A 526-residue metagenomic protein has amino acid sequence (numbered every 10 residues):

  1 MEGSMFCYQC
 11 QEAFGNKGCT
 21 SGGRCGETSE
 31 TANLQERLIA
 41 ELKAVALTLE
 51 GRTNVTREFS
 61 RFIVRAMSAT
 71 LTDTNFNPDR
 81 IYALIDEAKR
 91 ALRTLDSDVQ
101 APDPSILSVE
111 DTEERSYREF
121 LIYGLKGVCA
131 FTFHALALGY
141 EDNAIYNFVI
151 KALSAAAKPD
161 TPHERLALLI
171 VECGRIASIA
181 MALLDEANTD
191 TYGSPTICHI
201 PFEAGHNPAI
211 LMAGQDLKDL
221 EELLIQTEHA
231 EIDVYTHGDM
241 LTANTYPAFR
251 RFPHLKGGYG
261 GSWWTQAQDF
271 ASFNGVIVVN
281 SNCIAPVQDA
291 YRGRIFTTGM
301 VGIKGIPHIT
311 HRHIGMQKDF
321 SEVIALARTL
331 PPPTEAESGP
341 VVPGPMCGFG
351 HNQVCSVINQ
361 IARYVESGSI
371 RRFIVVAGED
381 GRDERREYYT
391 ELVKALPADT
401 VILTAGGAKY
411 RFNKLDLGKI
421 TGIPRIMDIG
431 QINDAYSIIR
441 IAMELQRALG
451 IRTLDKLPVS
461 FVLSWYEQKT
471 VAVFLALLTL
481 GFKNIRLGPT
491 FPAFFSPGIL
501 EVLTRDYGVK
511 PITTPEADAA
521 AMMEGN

Functional and structural regions predicted by a protein language model:
E2-N207, L211, E231, G238-L241 (+1 more regions): Long, compositionally biased, glycine/small-hydrophobic-enriched stretches that function as flexible linkers, tethers
E2-S21, E27-E36, A44, E172-N526: Anaerobic metallocofactor- and corrinoid-dependent redox/one-carbon enzyme cores, especially those from methanogenesis
